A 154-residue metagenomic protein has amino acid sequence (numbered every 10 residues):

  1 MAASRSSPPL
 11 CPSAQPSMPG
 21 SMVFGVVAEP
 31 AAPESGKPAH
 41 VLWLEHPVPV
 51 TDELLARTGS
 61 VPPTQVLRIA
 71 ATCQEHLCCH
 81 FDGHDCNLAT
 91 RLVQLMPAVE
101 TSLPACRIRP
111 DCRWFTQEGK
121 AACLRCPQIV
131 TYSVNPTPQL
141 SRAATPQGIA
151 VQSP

Functional and structural regions predicted by a protein language model:
M1-P154: Cysteine-centered metal-binding/redox modules
